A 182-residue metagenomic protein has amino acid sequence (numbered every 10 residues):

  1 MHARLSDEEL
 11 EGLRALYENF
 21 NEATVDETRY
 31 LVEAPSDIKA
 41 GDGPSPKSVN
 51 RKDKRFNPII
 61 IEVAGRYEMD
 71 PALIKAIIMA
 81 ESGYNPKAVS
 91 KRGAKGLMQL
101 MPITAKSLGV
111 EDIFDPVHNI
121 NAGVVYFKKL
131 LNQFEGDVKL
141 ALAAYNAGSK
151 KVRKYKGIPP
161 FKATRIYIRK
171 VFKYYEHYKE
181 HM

Functional and structural regions predicted by a protein language model:
M1-M79, E176-M182: Cell-wall glycan-active module
P46-N57, R66-Y67, P71, V89-M98 (+5 more regions): Solvent-exposed, acidic/flexible segments
P46-S48, I61, A88, K128 (+1 more regions): Short, contiguous strand/loop micro-motifs
I59-I61, G65-N85, I120-V125, A141-A147 (+1 more regions): Short, functionally critical alpha-helical segments immediately adjacent to catalytic or ligand/cofactor-binding
I61, G65, K106, N132: Short polybasic/polar patches that bind polyanions
K87-E111, A122-F127, L131, A143 (+2 more regions): Substrate-binding/active-site groove segments that recognize and process beta-1,4-linked N-acetyl-hexosamine
S107, N132-K139, V152-R153, E180-H181: Substrate-binding/catalytic groove segments of enzymes that remodel or degrade extracellular structural polymers
L142-M182: Catalytic and substrate-binding regions of cell-wall glycan-acting enzymes that process beta-1,4-linked
